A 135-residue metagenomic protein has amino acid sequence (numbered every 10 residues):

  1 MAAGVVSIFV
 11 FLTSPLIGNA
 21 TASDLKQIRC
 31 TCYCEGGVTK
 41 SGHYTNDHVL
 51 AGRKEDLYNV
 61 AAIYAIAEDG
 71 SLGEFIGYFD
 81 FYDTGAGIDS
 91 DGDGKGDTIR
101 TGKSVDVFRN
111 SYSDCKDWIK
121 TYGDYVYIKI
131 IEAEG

Functional and structural regions predicted by a protein language model:
M1-P15: Sec-dependent N-terminal signal peptides of Gram-positive bacterial secreted proteins and lipoproteins
G4, L16-G135: Solvent-exposed, well-ordered loop and adjacent helix/strand elements within mature globular domains that form
